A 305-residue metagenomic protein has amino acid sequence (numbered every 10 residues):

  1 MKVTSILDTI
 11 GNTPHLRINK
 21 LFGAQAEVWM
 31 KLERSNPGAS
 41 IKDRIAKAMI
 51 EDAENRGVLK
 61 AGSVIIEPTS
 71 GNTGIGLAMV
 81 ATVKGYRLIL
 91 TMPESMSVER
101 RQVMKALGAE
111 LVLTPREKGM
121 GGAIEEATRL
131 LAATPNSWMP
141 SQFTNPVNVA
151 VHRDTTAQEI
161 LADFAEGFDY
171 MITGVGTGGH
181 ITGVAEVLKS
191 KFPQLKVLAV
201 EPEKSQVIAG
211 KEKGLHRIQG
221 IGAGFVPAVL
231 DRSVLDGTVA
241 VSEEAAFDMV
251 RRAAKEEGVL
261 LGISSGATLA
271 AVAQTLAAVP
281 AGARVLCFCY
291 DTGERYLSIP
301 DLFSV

Functional and structural regions predicted by a protein language model:
M1-V305: PLP-dependent amino-acid enzyme catalytic core
